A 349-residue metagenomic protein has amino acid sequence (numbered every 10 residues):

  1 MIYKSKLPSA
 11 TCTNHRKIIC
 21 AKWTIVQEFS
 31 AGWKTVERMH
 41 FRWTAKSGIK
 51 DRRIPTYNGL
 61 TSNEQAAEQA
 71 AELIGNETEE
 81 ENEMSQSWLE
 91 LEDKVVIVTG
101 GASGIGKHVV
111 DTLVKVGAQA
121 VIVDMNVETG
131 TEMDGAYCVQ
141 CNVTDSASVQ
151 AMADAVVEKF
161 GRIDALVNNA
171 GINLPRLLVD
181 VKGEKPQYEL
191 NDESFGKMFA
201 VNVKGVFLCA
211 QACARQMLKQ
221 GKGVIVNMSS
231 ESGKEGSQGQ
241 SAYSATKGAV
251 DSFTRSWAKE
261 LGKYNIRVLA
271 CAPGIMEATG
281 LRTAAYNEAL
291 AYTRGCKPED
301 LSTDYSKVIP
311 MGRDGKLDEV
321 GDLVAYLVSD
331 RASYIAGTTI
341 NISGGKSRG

Functional and structural regions predicted by a protein language model:
M84-W88, E235, R313, L323-A325 (+1 more regions): Short C-terminal tail/terminal secondary-structure segment of NAD(P)H-dependent dehydrogenase/reductase domains
S87-A120: Canonical Rossmann dinucleotide-binding motif of NAD(H)/NADP(H)-dependent dehydrogenases/reductases, specifically
L177-G196, Y305: Substrate-binding pocket helix/loop in short-chain dehydrogenase/reductase
A210, T246, T254: Active-site helix of classical SDR
R215, K259-E260, S333: Alpha-helical segment proximal to the catalytic Tyr-Lys
S230: Residue(s) in the substrate-gating loop at a strand-loop-helix junction that position the organic substrate next
G262, R267, I335-G337: Short, small/polar-rich loop/turn modules that mediate ligand/substrate recognition or access, typified
